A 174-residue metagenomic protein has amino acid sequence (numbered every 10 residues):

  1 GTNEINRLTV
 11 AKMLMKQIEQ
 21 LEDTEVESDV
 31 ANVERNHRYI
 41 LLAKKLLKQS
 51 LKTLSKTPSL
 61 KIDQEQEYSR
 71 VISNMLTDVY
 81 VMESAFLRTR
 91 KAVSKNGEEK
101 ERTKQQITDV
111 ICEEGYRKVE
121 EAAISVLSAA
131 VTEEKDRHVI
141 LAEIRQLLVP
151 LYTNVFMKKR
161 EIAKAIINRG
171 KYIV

Functional and structural regions predicted by a protein language model:
T2-V174: Flavin-dependent oxidoreductase catalytic core characteristic of acyl-CoA dehydrogenase/oxidase-like enzymes
